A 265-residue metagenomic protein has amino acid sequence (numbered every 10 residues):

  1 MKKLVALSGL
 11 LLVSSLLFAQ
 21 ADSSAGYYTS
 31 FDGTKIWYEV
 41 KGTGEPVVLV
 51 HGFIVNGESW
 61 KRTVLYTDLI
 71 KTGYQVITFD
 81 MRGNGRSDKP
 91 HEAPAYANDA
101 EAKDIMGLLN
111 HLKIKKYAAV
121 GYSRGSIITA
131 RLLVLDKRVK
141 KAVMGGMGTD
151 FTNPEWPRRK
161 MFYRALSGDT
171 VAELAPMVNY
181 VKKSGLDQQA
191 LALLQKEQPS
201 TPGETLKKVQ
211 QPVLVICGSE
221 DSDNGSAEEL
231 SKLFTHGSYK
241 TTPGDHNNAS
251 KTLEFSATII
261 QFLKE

Functional and structural regions predicted by a protein language model:
T43-G44, G52-N56: Active-site glycine-rich loops that stabilize anionic/oxyanionic intermediates across multiple enzyme folds
I54-Y66: The serine-hydrolase catalytic nucleophile loop
L69-D88: Conserved alpha/beta-hydrolase
D99-Y117: Conserved acidic catalytic loop of the alpha/beta-hydrolase fold
I127-V134, R138, A142-D169: Flexible "cap/lid" loop of the alpha/beta hydrolase fold
V209, V215-C217: Short beta-strand/loop motif that positions the catalytic acidic residue of the alpha/beta-hydrolase fold
S219-G244: Conserved loop-alpha-helix segment in the C-terminal half of the alpha/beta-hydrolase fold that carries the catalytic
P243-E265: Catalytic active-site module of serine/aspartate enzymes centered on a nucleophile-bearing elbow/loop
